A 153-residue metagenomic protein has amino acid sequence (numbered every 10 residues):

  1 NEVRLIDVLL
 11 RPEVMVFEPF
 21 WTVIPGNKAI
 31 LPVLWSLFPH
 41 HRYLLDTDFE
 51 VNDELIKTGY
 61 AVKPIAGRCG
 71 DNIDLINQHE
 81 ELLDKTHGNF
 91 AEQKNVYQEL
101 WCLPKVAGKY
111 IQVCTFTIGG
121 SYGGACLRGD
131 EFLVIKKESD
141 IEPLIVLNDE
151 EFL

Functional and structural regions predicted by a protein language model:
N1-L153: Domain-scale recognition of functional cores that engage charged ligands
